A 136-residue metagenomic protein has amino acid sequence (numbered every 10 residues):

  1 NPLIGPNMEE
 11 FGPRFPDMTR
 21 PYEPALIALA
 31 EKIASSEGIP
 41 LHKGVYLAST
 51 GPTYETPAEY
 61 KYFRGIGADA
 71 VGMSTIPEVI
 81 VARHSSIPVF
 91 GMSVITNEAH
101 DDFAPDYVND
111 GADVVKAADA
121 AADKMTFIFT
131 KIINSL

Functional and structural regions predicted by a protein language model:
N1-A104, V108-L136: Glycine-rich phosphate- or other oxyanion-binding loops that anchor nucleotides, phosphorylated ligands
